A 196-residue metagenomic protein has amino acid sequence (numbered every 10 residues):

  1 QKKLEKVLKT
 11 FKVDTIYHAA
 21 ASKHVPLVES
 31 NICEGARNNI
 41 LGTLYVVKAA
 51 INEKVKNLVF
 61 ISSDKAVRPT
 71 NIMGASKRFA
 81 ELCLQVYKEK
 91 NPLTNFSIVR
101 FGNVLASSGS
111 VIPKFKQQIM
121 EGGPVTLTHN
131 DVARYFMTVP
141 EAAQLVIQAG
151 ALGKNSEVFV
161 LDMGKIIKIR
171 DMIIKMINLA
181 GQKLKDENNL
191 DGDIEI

Functional and structural regions predicted by a protein language model:
Q1-T15: Conserved Rossmann-fold cofactor-binding substructure of NAD(P)-dependent oxidoreductases
V7-F11, A49, L145: CheY-like receiver
K12, H18, S22-E81, V86 (+1 more regions): Conserved Rossmann-fold NAD(P)-dependent oxidoreductase catalytic core, especially the SDR/UDP-sugar
V86-T94, I119-M120, G153: Active-site-adjacent segment of SDR/Rossmann-fold oxidoreductases
R100-G102, S107: Conserved SDR Rossmann-fold cofactor-binding beta-strand/turn motif
K114-M137, E141-I169: A conserved pocket-lining segment of Rossmann-fold NAD(P)-dependent short-chain dehydrogenase/reductase
L152-I196: Mid/C-terminal beta-alpha module of Rossmann-like enzyme folds, strongest in SDR-family dehydrogenases/epimerases
